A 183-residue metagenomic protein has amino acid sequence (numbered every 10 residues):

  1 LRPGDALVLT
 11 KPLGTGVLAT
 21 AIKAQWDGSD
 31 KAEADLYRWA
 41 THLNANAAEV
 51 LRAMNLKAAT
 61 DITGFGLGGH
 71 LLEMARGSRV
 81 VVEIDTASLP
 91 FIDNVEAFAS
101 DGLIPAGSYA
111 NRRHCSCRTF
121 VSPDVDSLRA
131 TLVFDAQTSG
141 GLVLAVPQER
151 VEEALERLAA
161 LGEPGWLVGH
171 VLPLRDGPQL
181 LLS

Functional and structural regions predicted by a protein language model:
L1-D5, N46, G162: Intrinsic structural disorder
L1-R2, E49-K57: Secondary-structure boundary elements
L1-W39: Phosphate/diphosphate-binding glycine-rich loops and adjacent basic-rich segments that engage nucleotide
L13-G14, A59-G64: A structural signal for small-residue-enriched, beta-sheet-centric alpha/beta enzyme cores and oligomeric scaffold folds
G16-A21, A40-A45, L67-G68, P123-L128: Short hydrophobic/aromatic-rich motifs at helix boundaries and adjacent loops
S29-L51, V125: Active-site glycine-rich loop that binds ribose-phosphate moieties when present
E33-A40, K57-T60, V81-D85: Short, surface-exposed loop/turn motifs that are enriched in glycine and acidic residues and include a nearby proline
A53-M54, T63-S183: Glycine-/charge-enriched secondary-structure boundary and capping motifs
